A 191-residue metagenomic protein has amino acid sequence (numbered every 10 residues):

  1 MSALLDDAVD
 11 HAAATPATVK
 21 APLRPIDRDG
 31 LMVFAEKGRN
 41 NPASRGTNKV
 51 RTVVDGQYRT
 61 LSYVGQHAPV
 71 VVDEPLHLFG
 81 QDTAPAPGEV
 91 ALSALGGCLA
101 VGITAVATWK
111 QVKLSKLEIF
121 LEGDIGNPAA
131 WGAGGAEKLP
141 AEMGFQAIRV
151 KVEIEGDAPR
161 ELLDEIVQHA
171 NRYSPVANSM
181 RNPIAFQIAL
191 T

Functional and structural regions predicted by a protein language model:
M1-S93, I103-T191: Extended beta-strand/beta-hairpin segments
